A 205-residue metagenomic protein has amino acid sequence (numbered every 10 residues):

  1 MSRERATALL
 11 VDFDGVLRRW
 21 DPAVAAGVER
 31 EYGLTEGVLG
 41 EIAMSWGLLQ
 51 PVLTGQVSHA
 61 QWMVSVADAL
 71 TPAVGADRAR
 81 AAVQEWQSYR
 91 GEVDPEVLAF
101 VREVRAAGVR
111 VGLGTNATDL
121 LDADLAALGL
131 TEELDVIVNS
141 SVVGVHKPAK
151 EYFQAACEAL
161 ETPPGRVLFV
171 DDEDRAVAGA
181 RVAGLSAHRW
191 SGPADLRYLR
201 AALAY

Functional and structural regions predicted by a protein language model:
M1-V11, T118-Y205: Asp-based, Mg2+/Mn2+-dependent phosphohydrolase catalytic module
S2-M44, V182: Active-site neighborhood of HAD-like aspartate-dependent phosphohydrolases
A25-V28, A43, W62-A67, V83-Q87 (+2 more regions): Hydrophobic alpha-helical core bundles mediating ligand binding, dimerization, or RNAP-core interactions
E29-V66: Alpha-helical substrate-recognition element adjacent to the catalytic core
V52-L98: Metal-dependent phosphoesterase signature
R78-A126: Substrate-recognition element of Asp-dependent hydrolases with the DxDx(T/V) motif
